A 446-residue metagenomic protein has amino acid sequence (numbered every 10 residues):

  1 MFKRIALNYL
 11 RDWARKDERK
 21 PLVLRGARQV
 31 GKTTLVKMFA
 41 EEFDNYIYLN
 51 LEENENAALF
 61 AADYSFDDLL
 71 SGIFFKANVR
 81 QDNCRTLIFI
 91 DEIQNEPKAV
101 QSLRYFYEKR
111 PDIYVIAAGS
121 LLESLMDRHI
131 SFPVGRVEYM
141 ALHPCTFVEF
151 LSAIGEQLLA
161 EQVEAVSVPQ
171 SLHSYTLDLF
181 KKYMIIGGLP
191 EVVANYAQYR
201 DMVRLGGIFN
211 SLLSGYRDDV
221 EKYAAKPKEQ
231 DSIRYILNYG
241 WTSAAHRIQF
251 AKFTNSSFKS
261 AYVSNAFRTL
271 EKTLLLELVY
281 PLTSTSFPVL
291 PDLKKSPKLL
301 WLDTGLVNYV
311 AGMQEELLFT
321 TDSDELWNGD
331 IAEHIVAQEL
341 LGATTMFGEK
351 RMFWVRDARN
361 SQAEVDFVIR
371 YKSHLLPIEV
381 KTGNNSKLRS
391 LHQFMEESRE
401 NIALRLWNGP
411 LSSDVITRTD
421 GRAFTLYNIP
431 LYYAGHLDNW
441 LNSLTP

Functional and structural regions predicted by a protein language model:
M1-D17: Pre-Walker A adenine-sensing motif
A14-L22, Q29, M38-D44, E271-P446: A cross-kingdom feature that marks ATP-driven nucleic-acid transaction machinery
K32: Conserved lysine of the Walker
E53-C84: Short glycine-rich substrate-engagement loop in P-loop NTPases that contacts/grips substrate
Q81-A99: Conserved P-loop NTPase "ATPase switch" module shared by AAA+ and STAND
F89, Y114-S120, A141: Structural recognition of the conserved hydrophobic beta-strand(s) that form the central parallel beta-sheet of P-loop
E123-Y139, L151-E156: Short regulatory helix/loop adjacent to the ATP-binding pocket of P-loop NTPases
S152-I335, G342-T345, M352-N360: Interdomain hinge/linker elements that couple catalytic modules in large macromolecular machines
